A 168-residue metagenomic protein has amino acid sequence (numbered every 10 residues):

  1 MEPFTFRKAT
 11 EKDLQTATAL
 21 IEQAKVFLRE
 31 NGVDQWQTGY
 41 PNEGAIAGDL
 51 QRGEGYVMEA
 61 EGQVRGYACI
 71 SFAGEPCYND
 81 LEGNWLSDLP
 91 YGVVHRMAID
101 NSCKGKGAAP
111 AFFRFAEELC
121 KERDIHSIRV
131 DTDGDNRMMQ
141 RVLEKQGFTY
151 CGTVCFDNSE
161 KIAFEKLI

Functional and structural regions predicted by a protein language model:
M1-Q15: Conserved N-terminal entry element of GNAT/NAT acetyltransferase domains
K25-A45: Conserved GNAT-fold acetyl-CoA-binding loop/helix
E54-A68: Conserved beta-hairpin
C69-R96, N101-K104: Conserved acyl-donor/pantetheine-binding loop and adjacent beta-alpha core of acyl/acetyltransferases and related
I99, G105-E118, R141-K145: Conserved acetyl-CoA-binding loop-helix of GNAT-fold acetyltransferases
K104, V130-M139: Conserved beta-strand-loop-alpha-helix junction that forms the acyl-donor binding cleft
F113, C120-T132: Conserved GNAT acetyl-CoA-binding A-motif
D131, E144-A163: Conserved catalytic-core motifs of GNAT/GCN5-like acyltransferases
